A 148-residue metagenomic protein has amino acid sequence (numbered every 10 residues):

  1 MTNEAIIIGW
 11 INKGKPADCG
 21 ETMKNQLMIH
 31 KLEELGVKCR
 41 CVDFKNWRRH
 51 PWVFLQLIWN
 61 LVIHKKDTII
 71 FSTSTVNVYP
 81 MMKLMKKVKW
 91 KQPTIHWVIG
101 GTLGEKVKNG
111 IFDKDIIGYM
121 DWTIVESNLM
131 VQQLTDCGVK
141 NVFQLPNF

Functional and structural regions predicted by a protein language model:
M1-K45, W90-P93: N-terminal subdomain of nucleotide-sugar transferases
G20-K24, S72, V125-S127, N147: Replace "coordinates the UDP/GDP/TDP-sugar" with "coordinates nucleotide-activated sugar donors
K45-L61: N-terminal beta-loop-helix "entrance" segment that forms/cooperates in small-molecule cofactor or anionic ligand
V53-Q56, I69-W90, E105-K106: An aromatic- and histidine-rich active-site surface loop
V62, D115-I116: Structural alpha-helical scaffold elements that stabilize or flank donor/cofactor-binding regions in carbohydrate
V62-I70: Short acidic/histidine-rich motifs immediately flanking catalytic phosphotransfer sites in two-component signaling
S74-V78, Q92-G110, Y119-W122: A short, histidine- and acid-enriched strand-loop-helix "catalytic/donor-clamping" loop that lines the nucleotide-sugar
Y119-F148: Donor nucleotide-sugar binding/catalytic pocket of nucleotide-sugar-dependent glycosyltransferases
